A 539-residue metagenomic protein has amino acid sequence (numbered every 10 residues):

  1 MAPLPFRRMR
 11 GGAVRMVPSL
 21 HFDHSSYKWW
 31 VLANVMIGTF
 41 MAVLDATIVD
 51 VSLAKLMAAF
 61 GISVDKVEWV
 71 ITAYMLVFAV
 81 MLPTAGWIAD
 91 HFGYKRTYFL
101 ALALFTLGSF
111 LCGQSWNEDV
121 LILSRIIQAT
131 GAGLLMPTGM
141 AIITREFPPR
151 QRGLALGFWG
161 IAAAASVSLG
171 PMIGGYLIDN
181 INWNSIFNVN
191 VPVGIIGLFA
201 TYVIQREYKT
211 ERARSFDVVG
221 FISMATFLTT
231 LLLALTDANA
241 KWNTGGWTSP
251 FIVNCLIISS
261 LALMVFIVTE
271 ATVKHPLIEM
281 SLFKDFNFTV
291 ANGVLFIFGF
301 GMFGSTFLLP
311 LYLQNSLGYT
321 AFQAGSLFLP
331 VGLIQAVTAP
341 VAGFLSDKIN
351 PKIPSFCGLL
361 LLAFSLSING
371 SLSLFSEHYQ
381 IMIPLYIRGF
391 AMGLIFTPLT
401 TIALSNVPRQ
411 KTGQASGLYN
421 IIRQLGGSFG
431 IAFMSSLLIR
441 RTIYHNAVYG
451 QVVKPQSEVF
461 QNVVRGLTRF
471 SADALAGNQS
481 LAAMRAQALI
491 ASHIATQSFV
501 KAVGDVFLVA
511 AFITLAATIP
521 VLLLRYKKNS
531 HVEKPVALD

Functional and structural regions predicted by a protein language model:
A2-D23: Short, Lys/Arg-rich, polar N-terminal cytosolic tail immediately upstream of the first transmembrane signal-anchor
V17, L425-I513, A517-Y526, V532-D539: Hydrophobic transmembrane architecture of multi-pass small-molecule transporters
Y27-D90, K95-L104, S109, D119-L121 (+10 more regions): Transmembrane core module of solute transporters
K66, Q151-F158, K411-L418: Cytoplasmic loop-to-transmembrane helix junctions
Q128, A132-W159: Cytoplasmic helix-loop-helix junction between adjacent transmembrane helices in 12-TM secondary transporters
P137, F158, A163, V167-G175 (+3 more regions): Glycine/proline-centered helix-kink
F158-A162, V294, L418-I422: Hydrophobic alpha-helical segments of secondary membrane carriers
S166-L169, S305, I381-L467: Small-residue-rich alpha-helical segments with characteristic i,i+4
